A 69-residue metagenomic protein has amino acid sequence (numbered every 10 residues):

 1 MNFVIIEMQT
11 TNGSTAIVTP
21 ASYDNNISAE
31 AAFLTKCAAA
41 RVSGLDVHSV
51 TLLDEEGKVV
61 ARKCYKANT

Functional and structural regions predicted by a protein language model:
M1-T19: Short aromatic-glycine-(Arg/Gly/Cys) micro-motifs in beta-strand/loop hairpins
V4-I6, A29, F33, V50-L52 (+1 more regions): Hydrophobic beta-strand residues in large extracellular and virion-surface proteins
Q9, S22-Y23, T51: Intrinsic disorder/low-complexity signature
S14, Y23-V47: A short, charged, amphipathic alpha-helix used as a generic interaction element across diverse proteins
T19-Y23, C64-A67: Solvent-exposed serine/threonine-rich low-complexity stretches and specific carbohydrate-binding patches
A38-T69: Short, mixed-charge low-complexity intrinsically disordered segments
